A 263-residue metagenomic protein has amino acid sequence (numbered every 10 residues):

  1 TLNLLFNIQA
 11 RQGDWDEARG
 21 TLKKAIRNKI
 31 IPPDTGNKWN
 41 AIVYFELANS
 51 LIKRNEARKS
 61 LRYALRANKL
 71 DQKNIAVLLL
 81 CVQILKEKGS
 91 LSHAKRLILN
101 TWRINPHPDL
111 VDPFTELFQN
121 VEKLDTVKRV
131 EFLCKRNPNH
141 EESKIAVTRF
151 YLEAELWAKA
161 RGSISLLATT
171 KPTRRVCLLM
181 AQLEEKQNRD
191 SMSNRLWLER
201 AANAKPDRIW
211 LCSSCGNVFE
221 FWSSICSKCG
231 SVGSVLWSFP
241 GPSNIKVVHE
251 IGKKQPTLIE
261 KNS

Functional and structural regions predicted by a protein language model:
T1, T35, V43, V77 (+3 more regions): TPR alpha-solenoid repeat register
L5, N40, L47, C81 (+4 more regions): Structural register within alpha-helical repeat arrays
Q9, Y44, L51, I84-L85 (+3 more regions): Residue at a conserved register position within TPR or TPR-like alpha-solenoid repeats
Q12, R54, E87-K88, I104 (+4 more regions): Structural motif corresponding to the intra-repeat A-B loop/turn of tetratricopeptide repeats
W15, A57, L91, K123 (+3 more regions): TPR-repeat structural position
A18, S60, A94, T126 (+2 more regions): Single-residue signature of alpha-solenoid repeat helices
N28-N37, L133: Flexible helix-coil transition and linker loops at the boundaries of alpha-helical arrays
I30, Q72, N105-P106, P138-N139 (+2 more regions): Short coil turns that delineate tetratricopeptide repeat
